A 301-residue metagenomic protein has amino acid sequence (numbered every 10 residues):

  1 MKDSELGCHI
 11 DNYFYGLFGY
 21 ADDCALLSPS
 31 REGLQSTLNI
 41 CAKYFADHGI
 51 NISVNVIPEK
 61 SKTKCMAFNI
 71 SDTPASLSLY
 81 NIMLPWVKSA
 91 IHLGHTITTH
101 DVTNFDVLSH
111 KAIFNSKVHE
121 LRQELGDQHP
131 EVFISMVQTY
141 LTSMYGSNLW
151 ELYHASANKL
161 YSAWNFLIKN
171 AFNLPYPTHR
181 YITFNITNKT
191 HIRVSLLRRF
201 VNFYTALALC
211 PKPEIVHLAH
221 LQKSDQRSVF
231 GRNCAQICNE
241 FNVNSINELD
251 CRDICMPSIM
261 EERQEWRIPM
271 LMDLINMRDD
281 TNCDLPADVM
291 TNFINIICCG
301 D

Functional and structural regions predicted by a protein language model:
M1-A21, A25: Active-site palm subdomain of RNA-directed nucleic acid polymerases
M1-L6, E32-G33, L141: Conserved pre-motif C helix in the palm subdomain of viral-like polymerases
L17-D47, T99-T103: Catalytic palm subdomain of template-directed nucleic-acid polymerases, centered on the conserved carboxylate motif
D22-C24, F45, C65, G94 (+4 more regions): Mobile genetic element proteins and their domesticated derivatives, centered on retroelements and DNA transposons
V54-K88: Short, conserved micro-motifs composed of acidic
I82-L152, A206, E214-I215: Basic, alpha-helical interaction scaffolds
S147, E151-L152, A206-D301: Charged boundary/loop elements
F166-Q226: Short, charged alpha-helical motifs in flexible N/C-terminal segments and linkers
